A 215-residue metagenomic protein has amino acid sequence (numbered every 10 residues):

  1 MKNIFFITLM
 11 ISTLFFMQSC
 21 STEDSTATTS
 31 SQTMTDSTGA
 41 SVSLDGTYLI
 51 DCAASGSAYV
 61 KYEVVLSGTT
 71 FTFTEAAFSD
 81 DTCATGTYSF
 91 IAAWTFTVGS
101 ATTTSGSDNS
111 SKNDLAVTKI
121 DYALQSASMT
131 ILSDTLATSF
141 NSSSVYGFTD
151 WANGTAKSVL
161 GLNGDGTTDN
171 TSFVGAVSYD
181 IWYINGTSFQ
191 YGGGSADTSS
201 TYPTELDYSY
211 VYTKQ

Functional and structural regions predicted by a protein language model:
M1-Q18: Sec-dependent bacterial lipoprotein signal peptides
F16-L44, Q215: Bacterial Sec-dependent N-terminal signal peptides
M34-D36, G86-D108, A152-Q215: Edge beta-strand at a domain terminus
S41-L49, V117-I120, D165: Short, hydrophobic/aromatic-rich segments at coil-to-beta transitions
S43-D45, E63-T72, V117, V177-Q190: Short, solvent-exposed coil/turn segments at beta-strand boundaries
G46, S143-Y146, W151-G154, T167: Glycine-centered loop/turn motifs
A54-D150: N-terminal glycine/threonine-rich, aromatic-flanked beta-hairpin/loop signature
